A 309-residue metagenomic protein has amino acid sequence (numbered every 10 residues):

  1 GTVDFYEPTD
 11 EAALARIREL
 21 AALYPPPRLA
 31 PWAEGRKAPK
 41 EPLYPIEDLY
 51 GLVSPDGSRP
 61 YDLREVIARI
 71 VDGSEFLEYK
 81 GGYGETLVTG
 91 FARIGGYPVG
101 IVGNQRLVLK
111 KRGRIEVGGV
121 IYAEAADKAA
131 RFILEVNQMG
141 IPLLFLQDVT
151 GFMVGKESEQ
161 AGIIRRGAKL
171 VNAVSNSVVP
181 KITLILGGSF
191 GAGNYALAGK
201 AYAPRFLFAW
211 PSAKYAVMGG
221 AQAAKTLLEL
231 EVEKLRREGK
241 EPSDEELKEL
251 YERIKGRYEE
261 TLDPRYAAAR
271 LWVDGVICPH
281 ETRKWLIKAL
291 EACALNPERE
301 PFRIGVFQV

Functional and structural regions predicted by a protein language model:
G1-V309: Ligand-binding clefts of soluble mixed alpha/beta catalytic domains
